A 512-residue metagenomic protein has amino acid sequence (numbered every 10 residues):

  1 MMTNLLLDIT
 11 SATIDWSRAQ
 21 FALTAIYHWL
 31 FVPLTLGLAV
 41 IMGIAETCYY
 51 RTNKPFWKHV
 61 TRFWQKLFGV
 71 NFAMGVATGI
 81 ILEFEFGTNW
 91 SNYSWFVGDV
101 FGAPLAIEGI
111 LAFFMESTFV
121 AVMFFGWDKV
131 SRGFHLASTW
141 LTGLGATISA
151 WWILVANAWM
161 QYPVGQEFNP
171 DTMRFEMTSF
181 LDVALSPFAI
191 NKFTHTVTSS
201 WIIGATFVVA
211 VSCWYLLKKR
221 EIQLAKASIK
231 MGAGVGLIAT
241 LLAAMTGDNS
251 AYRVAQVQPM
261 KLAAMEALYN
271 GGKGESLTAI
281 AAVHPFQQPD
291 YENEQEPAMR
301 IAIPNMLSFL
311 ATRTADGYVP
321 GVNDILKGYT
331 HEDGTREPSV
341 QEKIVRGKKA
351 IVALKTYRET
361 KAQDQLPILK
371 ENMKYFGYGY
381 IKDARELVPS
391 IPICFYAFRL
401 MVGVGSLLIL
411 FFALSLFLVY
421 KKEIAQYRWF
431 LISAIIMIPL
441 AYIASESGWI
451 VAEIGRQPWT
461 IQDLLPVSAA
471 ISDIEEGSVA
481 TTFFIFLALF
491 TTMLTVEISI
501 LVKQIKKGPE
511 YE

Functional and structural regions predicted by a protein language model:
M2-E512: Polytopic transmembrane helical bundles with strong interfacial aromatic enrichment
